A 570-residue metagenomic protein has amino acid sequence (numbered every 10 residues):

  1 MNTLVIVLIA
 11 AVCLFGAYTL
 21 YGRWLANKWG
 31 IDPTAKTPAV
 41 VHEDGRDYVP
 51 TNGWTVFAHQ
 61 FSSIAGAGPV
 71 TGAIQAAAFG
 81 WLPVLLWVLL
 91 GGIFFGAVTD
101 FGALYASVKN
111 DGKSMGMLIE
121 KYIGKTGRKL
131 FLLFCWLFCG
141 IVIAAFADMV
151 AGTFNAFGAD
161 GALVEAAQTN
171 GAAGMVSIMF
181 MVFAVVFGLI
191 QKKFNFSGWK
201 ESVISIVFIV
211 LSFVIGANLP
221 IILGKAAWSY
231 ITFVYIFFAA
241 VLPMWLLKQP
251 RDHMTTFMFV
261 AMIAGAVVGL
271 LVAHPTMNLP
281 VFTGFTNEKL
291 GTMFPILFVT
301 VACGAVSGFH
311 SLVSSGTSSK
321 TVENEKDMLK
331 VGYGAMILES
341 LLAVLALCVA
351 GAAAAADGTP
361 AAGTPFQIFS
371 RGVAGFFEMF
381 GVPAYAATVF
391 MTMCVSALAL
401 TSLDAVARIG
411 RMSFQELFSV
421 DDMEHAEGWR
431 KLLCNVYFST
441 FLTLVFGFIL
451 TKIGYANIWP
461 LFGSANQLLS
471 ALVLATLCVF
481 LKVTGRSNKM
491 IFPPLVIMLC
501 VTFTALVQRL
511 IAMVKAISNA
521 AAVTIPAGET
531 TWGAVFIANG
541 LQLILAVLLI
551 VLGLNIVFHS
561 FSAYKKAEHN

Functional and structural regions predicted by a protein language model:
N2, P69-V70, L82, I141-L163 (+12 more regions): Transmembrane helix-loop junctions in multi-pass membrane proteins
N2-T19, A76-S107, G116, G174-A184 (+5 more regions): Extracellular loop-to-transmembrane helix junctions
G16-G30, F134, G171-V214, K225-V272 (+3 more regions): Membrane-interface loop-to-helix entry segments
G16-V70, T256, T292, I296: Membrane-interface "cap" regions at the ends of multi-pass membrane proteins
R23-V49, G72-Q75, L85, L89 (+6 more regions): Flexible loop linkers connecting adjacent transmembrane helices in multi-pass alpha-helical membrane transporters
A67-I74, G91-T99, A103, S107-D111 (+5 more regions): Membrane-helix boundary/coupling elements in multi-pass transport proteins
F101, L270-G284, I337-G372: Extracellular/periplasmic helix-exit of transmembrane alpha-helices
K125-G140, G334-S340, A387, E416-K452: Loop-to-transmembrane helix boundary motifs in multi-pass membrane proteins
